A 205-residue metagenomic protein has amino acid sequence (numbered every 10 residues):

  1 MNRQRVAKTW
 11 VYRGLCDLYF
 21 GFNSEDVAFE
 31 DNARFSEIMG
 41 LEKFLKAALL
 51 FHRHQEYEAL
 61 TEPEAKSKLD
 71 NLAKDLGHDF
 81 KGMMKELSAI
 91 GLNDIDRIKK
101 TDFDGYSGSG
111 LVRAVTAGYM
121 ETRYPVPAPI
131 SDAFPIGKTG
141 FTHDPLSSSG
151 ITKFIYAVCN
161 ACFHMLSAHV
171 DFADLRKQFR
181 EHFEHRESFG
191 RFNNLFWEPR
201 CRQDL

Functional and structural regions predicted by a protein language model:
M1-M39, A47-Y57: Charged alpha-helical initiation segments
N2, R53-L205: Long, charged low-complexity segments
